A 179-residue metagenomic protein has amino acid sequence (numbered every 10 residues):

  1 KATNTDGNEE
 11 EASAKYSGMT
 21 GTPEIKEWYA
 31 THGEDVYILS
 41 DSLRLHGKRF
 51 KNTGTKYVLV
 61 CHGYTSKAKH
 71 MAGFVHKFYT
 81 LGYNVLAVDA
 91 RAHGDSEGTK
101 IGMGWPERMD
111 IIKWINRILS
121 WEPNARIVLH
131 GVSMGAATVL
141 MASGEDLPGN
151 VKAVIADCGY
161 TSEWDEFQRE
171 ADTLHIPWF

Functional and structural regions predicted by a protein language model:
K1-L39: An N-terminal hydrophobic leader/cap segment in hydrolases
S40-F50: A short loop-to-beta-strand scaffold at the N-terminal edge of the catalytic core in hydrolase folds
T55-G63: Short beta-strand element of the alpha/beta-hydrolase
V75-E97: Conserved alpha/beta-hydrolase
H93-E122, R126: Catalytic nucleophile-loop/oxyanion-hole region of alpha/beta-hydrolase and closely related hydrolase-like folds
L129-G131, D157: Short beta-strand immediately N-terminal to the catalytic nucleophile in serine-hydrolase-like folds
G131-G135, V139: Gly/Ala-rich beta-loop-alpha elbow adjacent to hydrolase catalytic centers
M141-F179: Hydrolase active-site cap/lid region
